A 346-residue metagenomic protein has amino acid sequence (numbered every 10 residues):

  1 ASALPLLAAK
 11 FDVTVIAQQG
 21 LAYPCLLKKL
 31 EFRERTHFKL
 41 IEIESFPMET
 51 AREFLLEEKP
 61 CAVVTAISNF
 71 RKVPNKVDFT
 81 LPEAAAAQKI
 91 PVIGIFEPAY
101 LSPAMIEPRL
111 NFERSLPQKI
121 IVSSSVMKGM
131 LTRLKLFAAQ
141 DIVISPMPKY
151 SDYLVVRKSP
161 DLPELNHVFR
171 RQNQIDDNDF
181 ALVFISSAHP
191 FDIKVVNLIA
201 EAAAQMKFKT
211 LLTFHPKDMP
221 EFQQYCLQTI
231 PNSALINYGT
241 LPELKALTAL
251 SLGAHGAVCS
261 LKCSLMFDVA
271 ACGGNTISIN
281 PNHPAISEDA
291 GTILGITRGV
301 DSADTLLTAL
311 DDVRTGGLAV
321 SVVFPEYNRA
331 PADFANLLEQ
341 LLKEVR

Functional and structural regions predicted by a protein language model:
A1-K10, T14-L154, K217-M219, A246 (+1 more regions): Active-site and donor-binding regions of nucleotide-sugar-utilizing enzymes
A1-L6, S151-Q228: Conserved catalytic-core segment of nucleotide-activated headgroup transferases in glycan assembly
I16-R35, F96-A99, S187, A200 (+2 more regions): Catalytic donor nucleotide-activated moiety binding site of glycosyltransferases and closely related
G94, A181-V183, V258, N275: Conserved beta-strand elements of the Class I
E243-D289: A donor-sugar binding/catalytic signature common to diverse glycosyltransferases and related nucleotide-sugar
S287-A309: Change "using UDP/GDP/dTDP sugars" to "using nucleotide sugars
T308-R346: C-terminal amphipathic helix plus adjacent low-complexity, charged tail appended to glycosyltransferase catalytic
